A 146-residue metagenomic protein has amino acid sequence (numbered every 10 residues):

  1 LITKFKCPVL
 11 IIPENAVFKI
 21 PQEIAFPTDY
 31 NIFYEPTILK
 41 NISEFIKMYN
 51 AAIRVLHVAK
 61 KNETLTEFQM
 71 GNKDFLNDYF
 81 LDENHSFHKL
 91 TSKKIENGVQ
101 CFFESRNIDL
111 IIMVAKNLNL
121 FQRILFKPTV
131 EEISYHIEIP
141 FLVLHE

Functional and structural regions predicted by a protein language model:
L1-V17, E104-E146: Gly/Ser-rich helix-loop-strand patches that form or flank binding pockets for ribonucleotide-derived cofactors
T3-C7, N15-V58, N62-M70, D74-L81 (+1 more regions): Short acidic/Ser/Thr-enriched loop-to-helix initiation segments
L10, A25, R54-L56, H88 (+2 more regions): Hydrophobic/aromatic beta-strand patches that form the interior of the parallel beta-sheet core in alpha/beta enzyme
N31, H88, Q122: Glycine- and other small-residue-rich loops at beta-strand/loop junctions that grip anionic moieties
E35, S92-K93, R123: A conditional alpha-helix N-cap/helix-loop micro-motif detector
K61-N62, K93-I95, N117-N119: Short Gly/Pro-enriched loop/turn and capping motifs at secondary-structure junctions
S86-K94: Short beta->alpha junction loops
K94-Q100, T129: Short acidic active-site motifs
